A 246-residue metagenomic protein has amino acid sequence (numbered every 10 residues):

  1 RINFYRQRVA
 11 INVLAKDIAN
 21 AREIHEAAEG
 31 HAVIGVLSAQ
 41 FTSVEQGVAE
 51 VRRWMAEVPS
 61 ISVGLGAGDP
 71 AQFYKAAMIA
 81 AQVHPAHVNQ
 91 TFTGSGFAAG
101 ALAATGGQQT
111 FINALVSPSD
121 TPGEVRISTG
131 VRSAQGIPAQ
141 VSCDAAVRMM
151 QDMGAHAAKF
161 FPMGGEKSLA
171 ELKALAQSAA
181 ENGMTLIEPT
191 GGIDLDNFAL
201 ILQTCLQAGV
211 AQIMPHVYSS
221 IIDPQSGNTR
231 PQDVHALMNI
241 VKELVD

Functional and structural regions predicted by a protein language model:
R1-T93, D144-D152, E166-L172, L195 (+1 more regions): Conserved N-terminal beta1-alpha1 strand-loop-helix module at the mouth
A32-Q40, V63, P85-F97, P118-D120 (+2 more regions): Glycine-rich phosphate-binding active-site loops on the catalytic face of alpha/beta enzymes
W54, A77-A80, A101, I222-D246: C-terminal helical cap(s) of enzyme catalytic domains, especially alpha/beta-barrels
L65-A67, E188-I193, V217-S219: Glycine-rich beta-strand-to-loop/alpha-helix junction loops that act as flexible
G66-G165, A180-N182: Conserved anion-binding
A139-D144, A170-A176, R230-D233: Charged helix-capping and loop-helix junction motifs
F160-T190, V241-L244: Glycine/serine-rich loop-strand microenvironments at binding/catalytic pocket rims
I201: Conserved, mostly hydrophobic/aromatic
